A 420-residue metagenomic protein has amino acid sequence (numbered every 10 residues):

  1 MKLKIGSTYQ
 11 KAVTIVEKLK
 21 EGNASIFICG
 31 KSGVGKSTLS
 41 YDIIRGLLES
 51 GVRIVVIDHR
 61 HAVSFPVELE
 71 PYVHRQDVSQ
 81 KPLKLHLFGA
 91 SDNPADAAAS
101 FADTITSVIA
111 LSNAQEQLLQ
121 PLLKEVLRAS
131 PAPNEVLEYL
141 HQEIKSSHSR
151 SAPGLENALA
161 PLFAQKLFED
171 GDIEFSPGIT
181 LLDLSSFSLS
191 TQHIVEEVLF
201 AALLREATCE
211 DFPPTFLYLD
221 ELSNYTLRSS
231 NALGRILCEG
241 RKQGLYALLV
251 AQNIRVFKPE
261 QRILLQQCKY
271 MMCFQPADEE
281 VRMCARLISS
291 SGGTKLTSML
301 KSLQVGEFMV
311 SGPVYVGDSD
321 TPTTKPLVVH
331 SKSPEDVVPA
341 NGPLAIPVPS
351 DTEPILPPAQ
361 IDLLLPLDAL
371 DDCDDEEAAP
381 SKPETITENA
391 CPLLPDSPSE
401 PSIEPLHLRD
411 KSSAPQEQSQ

Functional and structural regions predicted by a protein language model:
M1-T14: N-terminal pre-Walker A segment at the start of P-loop NTPase domains
Y9-Q10, I26, L39-L245, L249 (+3 more regions): P-loop NTPase motor domains
I15-N23: Phosphate-binding P-loop
C29: Residues at the beta-strand->loop junction immediately N-terminal to the Walker
S32: The conserved Walker
K36: Conserved lysine of the Walker
Q142-E143, G171-I173, I194, K301-Q420: Conserved P-loop NTPase motor module
I263-C273: A short helix-turn-beta junction within AAA+ P-loop NTPase domains corresponding to the substrate/partner-engaging
